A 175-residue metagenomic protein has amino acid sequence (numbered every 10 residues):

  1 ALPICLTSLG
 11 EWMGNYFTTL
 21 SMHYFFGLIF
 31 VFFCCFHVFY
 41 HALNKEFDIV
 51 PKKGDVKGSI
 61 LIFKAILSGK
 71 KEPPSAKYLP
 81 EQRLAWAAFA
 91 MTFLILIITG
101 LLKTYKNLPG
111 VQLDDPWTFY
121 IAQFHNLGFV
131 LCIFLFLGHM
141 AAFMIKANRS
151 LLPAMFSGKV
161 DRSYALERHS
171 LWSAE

Functional and structural regions predicted by a protein language model:
A1-E175: Membrane-embedded alpha-helical bundles that constitute the cytochrome b-like, heme-associated redox core of multi-pass
